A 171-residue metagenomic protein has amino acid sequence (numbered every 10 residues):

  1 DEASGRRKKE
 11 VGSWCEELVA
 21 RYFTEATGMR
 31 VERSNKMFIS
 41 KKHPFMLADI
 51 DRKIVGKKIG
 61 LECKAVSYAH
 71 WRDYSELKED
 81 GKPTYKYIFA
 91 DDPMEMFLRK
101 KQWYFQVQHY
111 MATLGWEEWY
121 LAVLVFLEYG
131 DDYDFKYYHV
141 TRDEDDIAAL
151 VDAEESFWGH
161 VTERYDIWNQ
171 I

Functional and structural regions predicted by a protein language model:
D1-I171: Accessory terminal regions of nucleic-acid processing enzymes
